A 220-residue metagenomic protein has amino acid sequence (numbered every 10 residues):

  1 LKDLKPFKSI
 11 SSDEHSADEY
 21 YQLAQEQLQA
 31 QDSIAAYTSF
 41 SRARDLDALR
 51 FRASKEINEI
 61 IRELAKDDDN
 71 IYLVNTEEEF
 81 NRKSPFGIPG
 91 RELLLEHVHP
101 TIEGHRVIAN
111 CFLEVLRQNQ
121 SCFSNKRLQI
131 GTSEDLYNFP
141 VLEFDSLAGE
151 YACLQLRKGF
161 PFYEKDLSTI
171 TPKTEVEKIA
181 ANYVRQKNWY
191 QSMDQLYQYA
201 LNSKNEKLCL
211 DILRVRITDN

Functional and structural regions predicted by a protein language model:
L1-N220: Extracellular glycan-modifying ectodomains
